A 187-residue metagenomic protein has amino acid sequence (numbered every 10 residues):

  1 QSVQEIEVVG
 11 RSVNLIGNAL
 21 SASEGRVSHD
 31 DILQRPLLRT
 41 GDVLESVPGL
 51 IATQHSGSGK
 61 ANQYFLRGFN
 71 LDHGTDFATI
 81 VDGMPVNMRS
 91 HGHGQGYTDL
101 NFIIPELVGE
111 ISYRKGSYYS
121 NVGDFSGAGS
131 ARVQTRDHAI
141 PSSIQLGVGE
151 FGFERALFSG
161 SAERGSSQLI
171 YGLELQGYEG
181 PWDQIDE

Functional and structural regions predicted by a protein language model:
Q1-V47, S161: N-terminal Sec signal peptide and the immediately downstream disordered periplasmic leader that contains the TonB box
V9, T53, R67, Q145 (+1 more regions): Residue-level detector of conserved, well-ordered beta-strand and adjacent loop positions that form binding/recognition
N18-R26, L33-R39, Q54-E106, K115-S130 (+2 more regions): Flexible, glycine/serine/threonine-rich loop segments and coil->beta-strand junctions that form periplasmic-facing
I32, L44, E110-S112, A131-V133: Non-catalytic regulatory/gating segments with a bias toward low-complexity or hydrophobic composition
P48-G49, L107-E110, G116: Glycine-centered tight turns that cap/initiate beta-strands
T75-F77, L107-G109, H138-S142, E154 (+1 more regions): Outer-envelope beta-barrel architecture signal
Y113-S120, G129-A162, L173-D183: Short strand-turn segments of transmembrane beta-barrel domains in outer membranes, especially the first one or two
